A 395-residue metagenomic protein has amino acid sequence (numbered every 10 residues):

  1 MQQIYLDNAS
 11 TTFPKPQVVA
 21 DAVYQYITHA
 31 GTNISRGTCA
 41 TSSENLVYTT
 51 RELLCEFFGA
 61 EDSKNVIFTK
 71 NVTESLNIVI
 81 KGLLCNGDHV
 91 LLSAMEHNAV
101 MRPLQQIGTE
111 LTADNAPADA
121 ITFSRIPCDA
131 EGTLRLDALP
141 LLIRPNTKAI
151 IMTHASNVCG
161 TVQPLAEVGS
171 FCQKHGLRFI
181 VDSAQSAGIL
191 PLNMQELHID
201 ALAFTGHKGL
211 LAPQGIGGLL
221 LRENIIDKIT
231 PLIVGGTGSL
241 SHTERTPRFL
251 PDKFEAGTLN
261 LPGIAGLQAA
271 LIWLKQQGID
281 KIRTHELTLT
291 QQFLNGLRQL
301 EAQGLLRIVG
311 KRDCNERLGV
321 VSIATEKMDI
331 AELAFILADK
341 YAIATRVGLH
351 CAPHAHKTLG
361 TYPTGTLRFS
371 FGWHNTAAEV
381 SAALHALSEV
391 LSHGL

Functional and structural regions predicted by a protein language model:
M1-L395: Pyridoxal 5′-phosphate
